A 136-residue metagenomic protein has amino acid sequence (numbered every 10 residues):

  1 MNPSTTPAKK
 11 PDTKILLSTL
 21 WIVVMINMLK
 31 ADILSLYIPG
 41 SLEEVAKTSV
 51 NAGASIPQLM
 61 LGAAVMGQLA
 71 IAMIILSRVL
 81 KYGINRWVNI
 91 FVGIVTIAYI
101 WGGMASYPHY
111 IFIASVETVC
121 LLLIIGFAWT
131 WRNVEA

Functional and structural regions predicted by a protein language model:
M1-N27: Cytosolic juxtamembrane helix and N-cap/initiation of the first transmembrane helix
V24, L29, G67, A114-V116: Hydrophobic transmembrane-helix microenvironments that flank and shape a buried ionizable site
V24-M60: Hydrophobic transmembrane helix segments
I56-V65, S115: Structural signature of hydrophobic alpha-helical transmembrane segments
V65-M73, G93, E117: Core segments of transmembrane alpha-helices that mediate helix-helix packing or line hydrophobic substrate/ligand
G67-R86: Juxtamembrane helix-break-helix junctions at the cytosolic face of small multi-pass alpha-helical membrane proteins
N85-A114: Membrane-helix boundary connector in multi-pass membrane proteins
L121-A136: Membrane-water interface at the C-terminal end of transmembrane alpha helices
